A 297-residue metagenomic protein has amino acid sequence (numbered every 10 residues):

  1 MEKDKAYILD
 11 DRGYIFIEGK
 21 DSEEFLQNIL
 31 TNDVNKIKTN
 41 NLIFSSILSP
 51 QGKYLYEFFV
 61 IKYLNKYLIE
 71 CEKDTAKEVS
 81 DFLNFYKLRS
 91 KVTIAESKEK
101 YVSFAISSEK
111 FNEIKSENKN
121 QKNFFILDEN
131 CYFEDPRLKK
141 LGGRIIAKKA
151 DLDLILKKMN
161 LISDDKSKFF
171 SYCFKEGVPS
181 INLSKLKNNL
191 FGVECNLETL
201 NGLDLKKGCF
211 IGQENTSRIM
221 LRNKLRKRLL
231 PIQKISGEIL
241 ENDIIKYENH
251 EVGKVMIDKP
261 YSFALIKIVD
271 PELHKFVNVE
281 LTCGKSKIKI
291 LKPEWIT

Functional and structural regions predicted by a protein language model:
M1-E57, I61-L64: Acidic, proline/glycine-enriched N-terminal capping motif
K5-L9, Y14-F16, F59-E176, Y247 (+1 more regions): Acidic, low-complexity central loop/insert segments
D10-R12, L42, K53-L55, K140 (+5 more regions): Short beta-strand-initiation
F16-S22, N35-K36, I106-N112, Q233-L240: Short, surface-exposed ligand-recognition loops at beta-strand->loop->(often short) alpha-helix junctions that present
E18, E72, S107, K148 (+3 more regions): Solvent-exposed residues in well-ordered beta-strands and their adjoining turns, especially edge/terminal strands
N40-N41, N118-F125, E238-D243, F276-N278: Glycine-centered loop/turn motifs
Y54, C195-L203, Q213, S217-T297: Glycine-rich, small/acidic residue-mixed loop/short-helix segments
G143-P231: Anionic-ligand-binding alpha/beta catalytic cores of soluble enzymes and soluble regulatory domains that recognize
